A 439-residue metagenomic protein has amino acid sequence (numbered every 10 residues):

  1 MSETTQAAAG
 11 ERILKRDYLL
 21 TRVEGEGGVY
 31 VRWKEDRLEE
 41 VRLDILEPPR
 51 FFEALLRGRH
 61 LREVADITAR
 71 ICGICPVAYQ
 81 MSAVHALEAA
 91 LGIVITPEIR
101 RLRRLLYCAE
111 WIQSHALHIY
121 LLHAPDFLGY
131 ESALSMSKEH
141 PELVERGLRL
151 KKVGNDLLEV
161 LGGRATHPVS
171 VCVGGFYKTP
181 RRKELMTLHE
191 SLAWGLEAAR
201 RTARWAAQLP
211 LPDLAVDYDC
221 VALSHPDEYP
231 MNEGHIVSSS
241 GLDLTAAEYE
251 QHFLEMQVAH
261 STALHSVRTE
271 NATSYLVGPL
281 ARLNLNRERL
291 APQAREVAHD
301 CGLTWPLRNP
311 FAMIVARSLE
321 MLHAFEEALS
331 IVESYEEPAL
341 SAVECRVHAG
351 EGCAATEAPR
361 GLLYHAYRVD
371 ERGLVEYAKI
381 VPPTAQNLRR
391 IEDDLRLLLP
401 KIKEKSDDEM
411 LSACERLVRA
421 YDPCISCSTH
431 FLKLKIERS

Functional and structural regions predicted by a protein language model:
S2-R360, P382-S439: Active-site bordering "gate/hinge" segments that shape substrate access to catalytic or cofactor-binding pockets
R360, H365-Y367, Y377: A translation/RNA-centric and nucleic-acid-associated enzymatic feature enriched in Class II aminoacyl-tRNA synthetases
G373: Active-site catalytic microenvironments in core metabolic enzymes, especially phosphate/sugar-handling
